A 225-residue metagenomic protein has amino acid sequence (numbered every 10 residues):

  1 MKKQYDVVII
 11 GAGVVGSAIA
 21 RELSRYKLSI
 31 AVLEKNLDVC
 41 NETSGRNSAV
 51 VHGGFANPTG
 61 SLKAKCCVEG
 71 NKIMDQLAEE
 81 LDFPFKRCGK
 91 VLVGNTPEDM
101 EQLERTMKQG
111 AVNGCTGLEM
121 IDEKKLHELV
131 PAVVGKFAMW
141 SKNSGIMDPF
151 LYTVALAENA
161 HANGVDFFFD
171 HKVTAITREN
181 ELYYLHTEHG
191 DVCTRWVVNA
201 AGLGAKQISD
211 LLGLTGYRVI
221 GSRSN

Functional and structural regions predicted by a protein language model:
Y5-V32: N-terminal Rossmann-like FAD-binding beta1-loop-alpha1 element of flavoenzymes
I10, G53, N199-A200: Redox-cofactor binding/interface segments in oxidoreductases and associated redox assembly factors
S24-R46: Glycine-rich FAD pyrophosphate-binding loop
L28-I30, L118, V197: Hydrophobic anchor at the start of a short beta-strand that flanks the dinucleotide cofactor-binding loop
E34, R87, D122-E123, F169-H171 (+1 more regions): Short loop/edge segments at beta-strand edges and connector loops that shape dinucleotide/nucleotide cofactor-binding
C40, D191-N225: Central helical "cap/lid" subdomain
A49-K125, G135: Dinucleotide-binding Rossmann-like beta1-alpha1 core, especially the glycine-rich loop that anchors the ADP
M139-W196, A200, G204: Helical element adjacent to the flavin cofactor pocket in flavoenzyme catalytic cores
